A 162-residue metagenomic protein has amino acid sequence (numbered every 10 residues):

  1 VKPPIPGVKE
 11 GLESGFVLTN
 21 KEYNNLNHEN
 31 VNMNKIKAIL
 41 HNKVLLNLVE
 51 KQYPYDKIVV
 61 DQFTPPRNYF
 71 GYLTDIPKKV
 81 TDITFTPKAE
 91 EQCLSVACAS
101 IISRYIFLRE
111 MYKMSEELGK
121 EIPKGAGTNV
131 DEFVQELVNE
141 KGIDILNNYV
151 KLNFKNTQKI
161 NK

Functional and structural regions predicted by a protein language model:
V1-K162: RNase H-like, Mg2+-dependent phosphodiesterase core, and more generally RNA phosphate-backbone-engaging helix-loop
